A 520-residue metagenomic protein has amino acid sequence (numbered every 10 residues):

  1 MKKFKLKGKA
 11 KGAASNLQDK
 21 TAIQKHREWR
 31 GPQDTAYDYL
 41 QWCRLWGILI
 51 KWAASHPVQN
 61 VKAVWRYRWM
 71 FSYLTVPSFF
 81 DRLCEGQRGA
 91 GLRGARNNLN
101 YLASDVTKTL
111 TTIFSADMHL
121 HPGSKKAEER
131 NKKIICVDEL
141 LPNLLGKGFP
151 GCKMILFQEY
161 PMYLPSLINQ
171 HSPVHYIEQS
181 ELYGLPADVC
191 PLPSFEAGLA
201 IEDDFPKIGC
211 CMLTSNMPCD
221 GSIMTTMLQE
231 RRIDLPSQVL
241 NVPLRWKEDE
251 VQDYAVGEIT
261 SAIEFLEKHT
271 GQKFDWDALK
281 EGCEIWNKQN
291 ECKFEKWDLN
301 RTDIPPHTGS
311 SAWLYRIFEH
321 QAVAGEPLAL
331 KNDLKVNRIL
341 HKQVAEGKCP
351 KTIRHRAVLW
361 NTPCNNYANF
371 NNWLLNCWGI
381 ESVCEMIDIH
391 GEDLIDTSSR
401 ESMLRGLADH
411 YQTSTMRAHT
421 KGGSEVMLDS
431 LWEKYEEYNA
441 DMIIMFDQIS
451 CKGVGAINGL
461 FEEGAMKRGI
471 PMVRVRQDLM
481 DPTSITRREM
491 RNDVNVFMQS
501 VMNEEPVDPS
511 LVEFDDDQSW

Functional and structural regions predicted by a protein language model:
K2, K7-G8, G12-I134, V256 (+2 more regions): A charged, amphipathic alpha-helical module
E129-N131, E139-E178, W360-W432, E436: Redox- and metal-dependent alpha/beta enzyme cores, enriched for Fe-S-associated oxidoreductases and cofactor-handling
I135-L144, S215-S222, W360-Y367, I449-A456: Gly/Ser/Thr-rich loops at beta-strand to alpha-helix junctions that form or flank small-molecule/cofactor-binding
G148-P150, T226-D234, N372-C377, G459-P471: Short, surface-exposed basic-aromatic patches at helix termini and helix-loop junctions that form
P161-Q252, R474-R476: Active-site and donor-binding regions of nucleotide-sugar-utilizing enzymes
V189-F205, F265-E284, D409-W432, V501-W520: Extended, charge-rich low-complexity interaction segments
I208, Y435, N439-M445: Proline-aspartate-enriched helix->loop->beta-strand connector
H419, E462, M466, M472-Q518: C-terminal regions of proteins
